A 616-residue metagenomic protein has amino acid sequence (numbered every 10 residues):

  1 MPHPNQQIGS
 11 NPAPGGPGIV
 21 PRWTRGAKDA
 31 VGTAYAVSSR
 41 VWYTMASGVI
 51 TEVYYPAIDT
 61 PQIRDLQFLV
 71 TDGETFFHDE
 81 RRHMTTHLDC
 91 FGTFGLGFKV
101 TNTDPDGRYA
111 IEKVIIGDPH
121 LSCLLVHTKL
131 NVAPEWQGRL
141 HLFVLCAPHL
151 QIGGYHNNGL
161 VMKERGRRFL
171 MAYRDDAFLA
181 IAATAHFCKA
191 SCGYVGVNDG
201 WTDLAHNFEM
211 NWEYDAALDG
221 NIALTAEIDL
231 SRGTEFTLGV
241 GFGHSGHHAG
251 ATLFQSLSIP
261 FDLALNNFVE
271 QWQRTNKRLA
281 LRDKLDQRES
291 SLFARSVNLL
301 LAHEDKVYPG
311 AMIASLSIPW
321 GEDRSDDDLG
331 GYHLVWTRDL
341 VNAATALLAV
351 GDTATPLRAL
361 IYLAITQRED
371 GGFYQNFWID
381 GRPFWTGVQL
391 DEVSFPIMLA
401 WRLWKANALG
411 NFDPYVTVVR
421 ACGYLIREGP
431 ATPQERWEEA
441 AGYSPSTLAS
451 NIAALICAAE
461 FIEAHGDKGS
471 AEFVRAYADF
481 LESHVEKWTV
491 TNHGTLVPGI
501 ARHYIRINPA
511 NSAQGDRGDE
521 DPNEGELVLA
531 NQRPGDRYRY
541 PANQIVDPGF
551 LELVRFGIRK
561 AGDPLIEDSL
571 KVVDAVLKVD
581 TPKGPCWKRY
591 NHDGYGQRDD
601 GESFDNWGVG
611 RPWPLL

Functional and structural regions predicted by a protein language model:
M1-L292, G331-Y332, A349-V350: Terminal accessory carbohydrate-recognition/targeting modules of carbohydrate-active enzymes
P2-T60, Y332-V335, A343, T386-K405 (+4 more regions): C-terminal capping/lid segments that line or modulate ligand- or cofactor-binding pockets
K129-N131, G241, K277-Q287, N298-H303 (+5 more regions): Well-ordered alpha-helical scaffold segments within catalytic/enzyme domains
V132-A133, N157-L160, R174, L230 (+4 more regions): Aromatic-rich carbohydrate-recognition surfaces in CAZymes
G154, R168-D199, K284, R288-L292 (+2 more regions): Extended ligand-binding clefts on enzyme/binding-domain cores
D219, P319-L329, G372-V388, R427-Y443 (+1 more regions): Acidic/His metal-coordination segments adjacent to aromatic residues that form catalytic metal sites in metalloenzymes
T252-Q271, R288-R295, G351-T366, L409-E428 (+2 more regions): Extended, well-ordered alpha-helical scaffold segments
D283-I313, Q367-G372, F384-T447, F473-A476 (+2 more regions): Active-site acid/base region of carbohydrate-active enzymes
